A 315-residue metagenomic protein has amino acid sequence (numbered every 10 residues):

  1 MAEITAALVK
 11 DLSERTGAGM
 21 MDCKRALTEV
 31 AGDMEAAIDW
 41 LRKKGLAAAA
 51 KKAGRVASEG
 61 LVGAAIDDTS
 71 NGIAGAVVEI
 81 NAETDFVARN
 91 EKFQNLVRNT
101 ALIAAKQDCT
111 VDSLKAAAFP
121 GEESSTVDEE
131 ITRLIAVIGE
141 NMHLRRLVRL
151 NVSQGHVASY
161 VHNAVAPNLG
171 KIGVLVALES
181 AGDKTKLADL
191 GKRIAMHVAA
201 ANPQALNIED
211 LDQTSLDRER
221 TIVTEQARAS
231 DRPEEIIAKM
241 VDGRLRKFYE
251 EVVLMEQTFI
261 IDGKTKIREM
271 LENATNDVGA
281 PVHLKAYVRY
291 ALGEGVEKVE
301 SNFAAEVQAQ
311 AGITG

Functional and structural regions predicted by a protein language model:
A2-G315: N-terminal assembly/interaction segments in proteins that build large macromolecular machines
